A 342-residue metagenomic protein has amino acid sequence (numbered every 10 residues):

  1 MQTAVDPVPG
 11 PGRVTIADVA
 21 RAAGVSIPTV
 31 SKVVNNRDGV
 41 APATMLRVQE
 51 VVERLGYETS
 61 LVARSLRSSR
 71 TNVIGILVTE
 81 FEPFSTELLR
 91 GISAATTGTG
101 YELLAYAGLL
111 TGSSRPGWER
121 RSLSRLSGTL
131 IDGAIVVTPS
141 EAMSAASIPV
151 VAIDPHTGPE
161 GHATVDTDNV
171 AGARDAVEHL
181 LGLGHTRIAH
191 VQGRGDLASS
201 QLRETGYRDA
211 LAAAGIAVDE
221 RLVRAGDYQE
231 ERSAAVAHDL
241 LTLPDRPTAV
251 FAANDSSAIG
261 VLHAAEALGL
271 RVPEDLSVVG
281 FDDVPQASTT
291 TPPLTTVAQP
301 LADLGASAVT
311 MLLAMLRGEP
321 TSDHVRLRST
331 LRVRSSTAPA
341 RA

Functional and structural regions predicted by a protein language model:
M1-G10, R54, A94-E102, I148-A152 (+1 more regions): Bacterial carbohydrate/catabolite-sensing allosteric modules
M1-P11, S69, V73-E178, G182: Alpha-helical recognition/docking segments in bacterial nutrient-uptake and carbohydrate-utilization systems
M1-S69, R341: N-terminal helix-turn-helix DNA-binding module of bacterial transcription factors
I16, I27, M45, A63 (+8 more regions): A general structural signal for well-ordered alpha-helical segments in protein cores
S26, N72, D132, H185-R187 (+1 more regions): Short acidic/polar active-site loop segments enriched in Thr and Asp
I27-K32, L66-E82, H179, R187-R194: Short beta-strand segments enriched in small/hydrophobic residues
V34-R37, F81, L110, E141 (+4 more regions): Short, glycine/serine-rich, charged loops/turns that create anion-binding and catalytic segments at active sites
L61-V62, W118-L123, R232, V236: Short acidic active-site motifs
